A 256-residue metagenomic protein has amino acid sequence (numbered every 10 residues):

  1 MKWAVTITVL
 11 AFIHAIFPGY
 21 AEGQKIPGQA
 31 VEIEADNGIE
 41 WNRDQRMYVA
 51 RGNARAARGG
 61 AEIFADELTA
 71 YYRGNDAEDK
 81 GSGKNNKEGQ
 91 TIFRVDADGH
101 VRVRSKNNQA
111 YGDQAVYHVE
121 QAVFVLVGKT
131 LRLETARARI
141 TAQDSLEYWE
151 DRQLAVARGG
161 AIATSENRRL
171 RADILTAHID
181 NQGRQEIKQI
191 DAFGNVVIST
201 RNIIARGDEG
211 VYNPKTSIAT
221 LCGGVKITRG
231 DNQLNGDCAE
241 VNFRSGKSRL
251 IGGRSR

Functional and structural regions predicted by a protein language model:
M1-V5: Positively charged n-region of N-terminal signal peptides that target proteins for export
T6-A15: Bacterial N-terminal signal peptides
G19-R256: N-terminal amphipathic/hydrophobic interface segments
